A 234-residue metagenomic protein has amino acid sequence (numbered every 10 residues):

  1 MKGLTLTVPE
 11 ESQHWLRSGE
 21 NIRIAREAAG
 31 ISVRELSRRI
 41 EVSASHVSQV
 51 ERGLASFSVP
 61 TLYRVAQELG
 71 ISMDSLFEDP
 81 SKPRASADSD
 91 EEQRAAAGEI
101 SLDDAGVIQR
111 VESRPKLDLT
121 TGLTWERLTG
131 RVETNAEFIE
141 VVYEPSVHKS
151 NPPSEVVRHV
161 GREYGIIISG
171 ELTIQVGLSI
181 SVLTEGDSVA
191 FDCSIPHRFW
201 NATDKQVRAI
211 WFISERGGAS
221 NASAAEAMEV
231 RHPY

Functional and structural regions predicted by a protein language model:
M1-Q13, G186-D187, H232-Y234: N-terminal flexible/basic segments that precede or flank functional cores
E20-R39: Short basic helix-loop element that most often maps to the first helix and adjoining turn of HTH DNA-binding modules
I22, V33, A44-H46, V59-L62: Helix-turn-helix DNA-binding elements, focusing on the entry/boundary residues of the two helices that contact DNA
R26, L36, S58-L69, M73-F77: Hydrophobic micro-packing sites on short alpha-helices
E41-A55: Recognition helix of helix-turn-helix/homeodomain-like DNA-binding domains that insert into the DNA major groove
I71-E137: A short, N-terminal "cap"/entry segment at the start of jelly-roll beta-barrel domains of the cupin/DSBH fold
Q109-P115, T121-G130, I139-H159, C193-P196: Conserved short histidine dyad/triad with adjacent acidic residue
V160-Y164, I168-Y234: C-terminal regulatory/effector modules of DNA-binding transcriptional regulators
